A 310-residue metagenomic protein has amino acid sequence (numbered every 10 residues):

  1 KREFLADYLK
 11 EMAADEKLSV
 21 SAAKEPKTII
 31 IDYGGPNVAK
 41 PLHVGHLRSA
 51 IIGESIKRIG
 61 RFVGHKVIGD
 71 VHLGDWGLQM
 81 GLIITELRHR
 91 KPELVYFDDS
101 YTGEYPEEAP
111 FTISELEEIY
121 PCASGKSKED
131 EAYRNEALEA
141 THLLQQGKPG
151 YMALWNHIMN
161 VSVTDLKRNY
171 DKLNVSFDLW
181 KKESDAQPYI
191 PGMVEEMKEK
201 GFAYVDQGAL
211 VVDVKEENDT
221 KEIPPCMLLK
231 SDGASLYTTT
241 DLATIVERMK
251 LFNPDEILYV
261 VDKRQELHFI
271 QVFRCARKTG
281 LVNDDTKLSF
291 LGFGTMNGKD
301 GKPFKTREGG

Functional and structural regions predicted by a protein language model:
K1-G310: NTP-dependent nucleotidyl-transfer catalytic core
